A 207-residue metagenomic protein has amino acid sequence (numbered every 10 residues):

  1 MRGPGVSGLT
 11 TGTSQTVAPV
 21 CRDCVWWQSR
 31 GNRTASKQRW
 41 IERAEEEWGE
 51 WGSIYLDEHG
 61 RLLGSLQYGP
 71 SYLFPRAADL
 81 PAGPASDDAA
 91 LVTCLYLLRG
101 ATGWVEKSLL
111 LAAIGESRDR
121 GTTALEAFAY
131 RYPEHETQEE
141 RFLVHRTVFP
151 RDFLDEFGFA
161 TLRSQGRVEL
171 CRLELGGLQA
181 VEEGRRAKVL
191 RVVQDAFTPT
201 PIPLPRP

Functional and structural regions predicted by a protein language model:
M1-E47, G52-R61, K188-V189, P199-P207: Short amphipathic alpha-helix that is part of the acyltransferase structural core
G31, R43, E47-E50, L56-C94 (+1 more regions): Conserved acyl-donor/pantetheine-binding loop and adjacent beta-alpha core of acyl/acetyltransferases and related
Q67-Y68, L95, A127-Y132: Short loop/turn segments at strand-loop or loop-helix junctions that form parts of catalytic or ligand-binding pockets
L97, A101-D119: Conserved acetyl-CoA-binding loop-helix of GNAT-fold acetyltransferases
S117-F142: Conserved GNAT acetyl-CoA-binding A-motif
T147, F157-G158, G166-R206: C-terminal "cap" of GNAT-fold acetyltransferases
